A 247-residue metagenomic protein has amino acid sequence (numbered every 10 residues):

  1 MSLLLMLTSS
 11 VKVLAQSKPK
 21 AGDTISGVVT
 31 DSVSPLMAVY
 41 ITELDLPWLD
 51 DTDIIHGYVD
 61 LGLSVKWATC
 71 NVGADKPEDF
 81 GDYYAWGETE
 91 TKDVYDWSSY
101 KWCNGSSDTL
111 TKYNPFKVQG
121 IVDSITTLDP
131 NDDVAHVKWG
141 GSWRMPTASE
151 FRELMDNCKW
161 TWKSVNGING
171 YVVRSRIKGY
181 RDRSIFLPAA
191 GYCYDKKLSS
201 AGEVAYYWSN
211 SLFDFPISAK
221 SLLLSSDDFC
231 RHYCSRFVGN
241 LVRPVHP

Functional and structural regions predicted by a protein language model:
M1-P19, T24, S32: Bacterial Sec-dependent N-terminal signal peptides
I25-D45: N-terminal targeting signals for Sec/Tat export/insertion, comprising classic cleavable signal peptides
V39-P247: Conserved positions within compact, well-structured domain cores
